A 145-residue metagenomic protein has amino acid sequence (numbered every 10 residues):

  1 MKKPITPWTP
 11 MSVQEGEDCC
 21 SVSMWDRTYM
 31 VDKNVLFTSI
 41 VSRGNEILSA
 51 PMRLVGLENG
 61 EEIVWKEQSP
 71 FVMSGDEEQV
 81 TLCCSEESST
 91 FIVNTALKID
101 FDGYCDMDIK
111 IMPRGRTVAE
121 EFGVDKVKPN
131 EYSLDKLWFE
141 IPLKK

Functional and structural regions predicted by a protein language model:
M1-P10, G16-S88, K145: Acidic-aromatic substrate-binding/catalytic surfaces of carbohydrate-active enzymes
P7, D18, V93-T95, M107: Residue-level marker for the onset of beta-strands and adjacent loop->beta junctions in well-ordered domains
S39, L82, V93, D106-M107: Short hydrophobic/aromatic-rich beta-strand segments that constitute the beta-sheet cores of beta-sandwich/beta-barrel
F91, K98-K145: Acidic (Asp/Glu-rich), glycine- and aromatic
